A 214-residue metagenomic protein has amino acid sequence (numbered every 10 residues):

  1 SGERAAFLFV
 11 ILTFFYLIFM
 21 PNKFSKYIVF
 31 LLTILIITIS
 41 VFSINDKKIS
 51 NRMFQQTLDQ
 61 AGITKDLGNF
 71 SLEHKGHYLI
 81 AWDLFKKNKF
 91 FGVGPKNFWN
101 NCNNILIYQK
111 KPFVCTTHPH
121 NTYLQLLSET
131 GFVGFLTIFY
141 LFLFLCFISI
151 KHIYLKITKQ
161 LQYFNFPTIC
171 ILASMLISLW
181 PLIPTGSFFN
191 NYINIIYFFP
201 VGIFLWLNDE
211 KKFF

Functional and structural regions predicted by a protein language model:
S1, A5, I39-D46, I138-F142 (+1 more regions): Alpha-helical transmembrane segments
S1, P21-D66, H77-K87, P95: A membrane-periplasm/extracellular boundary helix in multi-pass inner-membrane enzymes that assemble envelope glycans
S1-F9, T116-N121, I183-I196: Membrane-interface catalytic loops of GT-C/OST-like multi-pass glycosylation enzymes that act
S1-N22, N45-K47, G131-G134: Helix-loop-helix junctions and helix-breaking kinks within/between transmembrane helices of multi-pass membrane
F14, L141, T168-F214: Transmembrane alpha-helices of multi-pass inner-membrane enzymes
F14-P21, T38-I39, A61, F199-L205: Alpha-helical transmembrane segments and their membrane-interface exit regions
F15-F19, F24, I28, Y108 (+1 more regions): Hydrophobic transmembrane alpha-helices and their immediate junctions
I63-L79, D83-K87, F91-T130: Long extracytoplasmic/lumenal interhelical loops at the membrane interface of multi-pass membrane proteins
